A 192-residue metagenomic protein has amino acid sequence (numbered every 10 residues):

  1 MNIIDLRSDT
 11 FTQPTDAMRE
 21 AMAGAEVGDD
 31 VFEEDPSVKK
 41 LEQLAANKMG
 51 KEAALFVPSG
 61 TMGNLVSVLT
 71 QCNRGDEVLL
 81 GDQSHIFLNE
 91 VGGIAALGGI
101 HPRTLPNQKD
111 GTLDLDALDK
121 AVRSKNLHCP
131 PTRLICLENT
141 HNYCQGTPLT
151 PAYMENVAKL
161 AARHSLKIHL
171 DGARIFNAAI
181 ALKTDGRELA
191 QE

Functional and structural regions predicted by a protein language model:
M1-E192: Conserved PLP-enzyme active-site core in the AAT-like
